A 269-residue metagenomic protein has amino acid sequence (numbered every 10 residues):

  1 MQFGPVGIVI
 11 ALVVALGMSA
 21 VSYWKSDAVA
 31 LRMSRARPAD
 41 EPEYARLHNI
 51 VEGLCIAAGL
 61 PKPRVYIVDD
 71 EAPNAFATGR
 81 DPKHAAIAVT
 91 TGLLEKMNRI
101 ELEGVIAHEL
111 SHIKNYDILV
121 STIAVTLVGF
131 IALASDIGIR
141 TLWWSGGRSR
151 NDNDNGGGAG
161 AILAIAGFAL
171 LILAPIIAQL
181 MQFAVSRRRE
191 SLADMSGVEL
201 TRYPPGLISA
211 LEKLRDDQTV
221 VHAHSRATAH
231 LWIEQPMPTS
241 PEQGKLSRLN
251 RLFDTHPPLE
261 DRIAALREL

Functional and structural regions predicted by a protein language model:
M1, G7-V9, V14-L163, A174-L269: Polar-ligand-bearing catalytic/cofactor-coordination segments of membrane-embedded or membrane-tethered inner-membrane
F168-L173: Select transmembrane alpha-helical segments in multipass membrane proteins
